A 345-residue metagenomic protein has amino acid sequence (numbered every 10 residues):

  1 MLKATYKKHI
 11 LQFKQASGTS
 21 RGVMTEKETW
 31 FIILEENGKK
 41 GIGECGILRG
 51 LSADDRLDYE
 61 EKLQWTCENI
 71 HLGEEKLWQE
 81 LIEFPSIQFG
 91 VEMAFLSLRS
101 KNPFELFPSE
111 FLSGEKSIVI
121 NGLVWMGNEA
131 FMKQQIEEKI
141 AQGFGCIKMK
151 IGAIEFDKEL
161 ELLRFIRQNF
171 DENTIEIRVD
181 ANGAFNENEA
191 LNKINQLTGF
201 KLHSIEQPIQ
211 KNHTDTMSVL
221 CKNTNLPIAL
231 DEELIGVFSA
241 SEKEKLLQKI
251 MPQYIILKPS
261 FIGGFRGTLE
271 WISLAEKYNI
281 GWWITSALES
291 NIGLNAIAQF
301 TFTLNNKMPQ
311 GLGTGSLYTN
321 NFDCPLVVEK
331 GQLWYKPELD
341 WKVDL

Functional and structural regions predicted by a protein language model:
M1-I177, N182-A184, N188, T198 (+1 more regions): N-terminal capping/lid subdomain adjacent to the active-site entrance of alpha/beta enzymes
K3-T5, V119, P227, G281 (+1 more regions): Conserved beta-strand segments of alpha/beta enzyme cores
T29, P252, K307-P309, D323: Active-site lining segments that contact anionic ligands and/or coordinate catalytic metals
C45, Q207, L312: Active-site donor-binding loop signature of nucleotide-sugar glycosyltransferases
K62-N69, L98-K101, P227, Y278 (+1 more regions): Change "in soluble alpha/beta enzymes" to "in soluble alpha/beta proteins
G122, I256, G311-L312: Structural signal for conserved beta-strand scaffold positions within catalytic alpha/beta enzyme cores
I154-N295, Q299, Y318-E329: Catalytic core of soluble alpha/beta enzymes
N305-Q310, T314-S316: Short helix/strand-capping turn motifs
